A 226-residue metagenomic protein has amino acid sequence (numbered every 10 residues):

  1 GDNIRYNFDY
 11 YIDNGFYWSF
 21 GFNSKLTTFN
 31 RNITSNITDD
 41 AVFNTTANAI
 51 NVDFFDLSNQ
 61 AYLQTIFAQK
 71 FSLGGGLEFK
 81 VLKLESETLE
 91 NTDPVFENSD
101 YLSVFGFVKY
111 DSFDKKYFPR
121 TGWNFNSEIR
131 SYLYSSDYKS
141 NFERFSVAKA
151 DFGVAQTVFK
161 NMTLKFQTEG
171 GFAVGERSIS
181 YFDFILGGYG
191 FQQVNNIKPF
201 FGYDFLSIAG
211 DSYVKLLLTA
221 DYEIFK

Functional and structural regions predicted by a protein language model:
G1-F105, G188-F201, L206-V214: Gram-negative/organellar outer-membrane beta-barrel architecture
V104-K109, F113-K226: C-terminal outer-membrane beta-barrel translocator/porin domains of Gram-negative envelope proteins and their
